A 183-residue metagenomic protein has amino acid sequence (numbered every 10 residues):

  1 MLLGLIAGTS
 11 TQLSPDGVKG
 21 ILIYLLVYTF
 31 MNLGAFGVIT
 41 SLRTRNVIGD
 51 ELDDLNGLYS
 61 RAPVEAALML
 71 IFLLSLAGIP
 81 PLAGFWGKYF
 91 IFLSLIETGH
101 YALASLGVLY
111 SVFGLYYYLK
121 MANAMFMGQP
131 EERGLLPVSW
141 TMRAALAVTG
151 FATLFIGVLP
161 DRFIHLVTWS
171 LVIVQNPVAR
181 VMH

Functional and structural regions predicted by a protein language model:
M1-H183: Alpha-helical transmembrane segments of multi-pass membrane proteins predominantly involved in bioenergetics
